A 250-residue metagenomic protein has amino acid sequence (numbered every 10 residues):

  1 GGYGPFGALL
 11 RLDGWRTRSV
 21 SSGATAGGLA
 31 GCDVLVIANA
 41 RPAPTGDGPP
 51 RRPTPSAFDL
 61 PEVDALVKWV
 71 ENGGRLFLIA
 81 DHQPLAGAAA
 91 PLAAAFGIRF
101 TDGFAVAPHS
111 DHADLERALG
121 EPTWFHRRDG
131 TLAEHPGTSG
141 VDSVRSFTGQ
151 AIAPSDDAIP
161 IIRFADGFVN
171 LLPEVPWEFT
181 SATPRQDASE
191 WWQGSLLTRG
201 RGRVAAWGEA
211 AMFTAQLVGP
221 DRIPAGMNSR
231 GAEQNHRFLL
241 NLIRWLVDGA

Functional and structural regions predicted by a protein language model:
G1-V34, P53, H82, T214 (+1 more regions): Aromatic-Pro/Gly-enriched surface loop or interdomain linker that acts as a lid/target-recognition segment
L12, P176-A250: Extracellular ligand-binding/catalytic regions of CAZymes and related secreted enzymes and adhesion modules
T17-S19, P160-I161, V204-A206: Conserved beta-strand scaffold positions in the cores of enzyme catalytic domains, especially in NTP/NDP-utilizing
S19, V169-L172, F213-V218: Short, solvent-exposed loop/turn elements at domain surfaces
T25, A30-A93, R201, W207 (+1 more regions): Short alpha-beta junction capping motif
I79-R185: An acidic, glycine-rich "communication" segment
